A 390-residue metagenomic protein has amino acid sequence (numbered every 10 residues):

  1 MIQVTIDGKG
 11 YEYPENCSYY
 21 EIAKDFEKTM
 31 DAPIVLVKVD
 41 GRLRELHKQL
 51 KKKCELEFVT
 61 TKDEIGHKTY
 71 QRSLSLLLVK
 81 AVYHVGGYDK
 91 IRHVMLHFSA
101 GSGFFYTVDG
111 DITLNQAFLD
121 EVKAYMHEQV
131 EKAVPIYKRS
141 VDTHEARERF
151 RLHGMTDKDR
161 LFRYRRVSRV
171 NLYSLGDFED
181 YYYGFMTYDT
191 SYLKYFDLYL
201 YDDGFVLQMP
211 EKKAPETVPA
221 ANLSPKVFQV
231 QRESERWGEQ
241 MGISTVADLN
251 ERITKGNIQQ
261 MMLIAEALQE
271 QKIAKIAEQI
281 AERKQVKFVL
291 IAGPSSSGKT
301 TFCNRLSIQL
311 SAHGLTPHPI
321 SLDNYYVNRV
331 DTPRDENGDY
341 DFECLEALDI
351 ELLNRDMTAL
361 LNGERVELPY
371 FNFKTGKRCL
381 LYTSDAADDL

Functional and structural regions predicted by a protein language model:
M1-A100, D111, A124-Y125: Ubiquitin-like/PB1-type beta-grasp interaction modules and other compact soluble beta-rich domains
K48-K51, E55-T69, A81, K90-G101 (+2 more regions): Auxiliary tRNA-acceptor-end handling modules of aminoacyl-tRNA synthetases
I291: Hydrophobic anchor at the beta1->P-loop junction of P-loop NTPases
K299: Conserved lysine of the Walker
F302: Hydrophobic positions on the alpha1 helix immediately C-terminal to the Walker A/P-loop
H313-R329: Short beta-strand-centered segment that lines the nucleotide-binding/catalytic pocket of NTP-utilizing
T332-Y370: Conserved nucleotide-sensing/catalytic segment adjacent to the nucleotide-binding pocket in NTP-handling enzymes
Y382-D389: Conserved small/polar residues in nucleotide/adenosyl-binding loops
